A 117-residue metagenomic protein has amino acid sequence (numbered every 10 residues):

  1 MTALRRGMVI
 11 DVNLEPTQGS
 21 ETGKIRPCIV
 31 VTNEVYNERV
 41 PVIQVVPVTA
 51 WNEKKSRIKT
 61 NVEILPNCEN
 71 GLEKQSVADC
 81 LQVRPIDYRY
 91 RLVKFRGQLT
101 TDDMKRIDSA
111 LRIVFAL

Functional and structural regions predicted by a protein language model:
M1-L117: Conserved functional hotspots at enzyme active or ligand-binding sites that engage polyanionic ligands
